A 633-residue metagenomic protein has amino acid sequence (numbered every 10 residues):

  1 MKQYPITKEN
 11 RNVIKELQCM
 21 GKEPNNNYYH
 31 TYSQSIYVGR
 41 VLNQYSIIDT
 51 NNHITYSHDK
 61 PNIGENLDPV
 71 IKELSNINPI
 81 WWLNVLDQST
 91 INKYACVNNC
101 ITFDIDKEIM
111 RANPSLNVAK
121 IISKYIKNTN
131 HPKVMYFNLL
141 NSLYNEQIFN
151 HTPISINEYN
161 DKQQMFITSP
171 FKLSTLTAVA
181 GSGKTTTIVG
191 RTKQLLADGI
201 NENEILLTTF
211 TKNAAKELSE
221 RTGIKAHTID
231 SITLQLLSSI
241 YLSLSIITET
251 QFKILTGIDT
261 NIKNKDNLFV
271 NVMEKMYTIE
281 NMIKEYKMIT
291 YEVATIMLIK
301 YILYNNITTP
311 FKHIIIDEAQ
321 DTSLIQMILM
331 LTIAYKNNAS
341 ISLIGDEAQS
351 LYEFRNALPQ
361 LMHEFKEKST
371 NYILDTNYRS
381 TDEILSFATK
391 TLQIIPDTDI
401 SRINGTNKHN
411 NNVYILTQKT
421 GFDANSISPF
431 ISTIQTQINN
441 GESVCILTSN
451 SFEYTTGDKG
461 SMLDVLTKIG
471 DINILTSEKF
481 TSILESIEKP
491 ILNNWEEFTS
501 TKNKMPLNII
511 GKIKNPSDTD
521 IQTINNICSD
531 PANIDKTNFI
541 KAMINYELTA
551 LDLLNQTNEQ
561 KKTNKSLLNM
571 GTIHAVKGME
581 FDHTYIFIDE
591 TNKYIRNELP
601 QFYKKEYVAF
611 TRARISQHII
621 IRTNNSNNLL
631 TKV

Functional and structural regions predicted by a protein language model:
Y29-D49: Acidic, low-complexity, intrinsically disordered interaction modules
E73, N84, S89-K93, V97 (+5 more regions): P-loop NTPase Walker
I77, N337-S340, A613-Q617: A short helix->loop->beta-strand "cap" motif at the edges of active sites that frequently abuts
W82-N84, N128-H131, Y136-T177, V272-Q360 (+2 more regions): Conserved helicase NTPase motor core
K93, K604-V608, R614-V633: Helicase C-terminal subdomain and adjacent C-terminal extension
V179-S182, H313, Q320-K408, S428 (+9 more regions): Conserved helicase motor core of SF1/SF2 NTP-dependent helicases
Y241-V293, L507-S517: ATP-hydrolysis module of ASCE/P-loop NTPase motor domains, specifically the Walker B Asp-Glu catalytic pair
N439-K605, F610-Q617: Core RecA-like ATPase module of SF1/SF2 helicases and allied nucleic-acid translocases
